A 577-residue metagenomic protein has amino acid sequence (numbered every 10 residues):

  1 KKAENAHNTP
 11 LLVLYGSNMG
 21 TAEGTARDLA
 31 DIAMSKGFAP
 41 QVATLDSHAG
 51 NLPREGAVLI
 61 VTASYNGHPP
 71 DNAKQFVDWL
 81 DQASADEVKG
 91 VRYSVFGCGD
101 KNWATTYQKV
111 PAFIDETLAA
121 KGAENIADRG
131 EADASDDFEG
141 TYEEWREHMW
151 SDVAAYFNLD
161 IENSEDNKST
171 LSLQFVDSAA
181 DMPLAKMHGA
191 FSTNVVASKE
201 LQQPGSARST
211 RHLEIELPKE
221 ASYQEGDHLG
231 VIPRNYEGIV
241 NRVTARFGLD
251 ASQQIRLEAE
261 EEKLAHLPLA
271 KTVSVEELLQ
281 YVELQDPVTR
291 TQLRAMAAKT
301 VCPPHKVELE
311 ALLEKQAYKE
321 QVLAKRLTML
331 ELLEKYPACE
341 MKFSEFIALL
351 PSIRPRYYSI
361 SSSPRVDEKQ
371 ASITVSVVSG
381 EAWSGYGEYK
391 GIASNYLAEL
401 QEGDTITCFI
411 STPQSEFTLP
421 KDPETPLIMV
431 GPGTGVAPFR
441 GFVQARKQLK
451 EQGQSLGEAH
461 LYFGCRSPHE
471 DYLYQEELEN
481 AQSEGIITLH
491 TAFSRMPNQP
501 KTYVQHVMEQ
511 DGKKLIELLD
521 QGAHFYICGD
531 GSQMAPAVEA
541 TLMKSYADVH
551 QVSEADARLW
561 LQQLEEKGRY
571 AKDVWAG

Functional and structural regions predicted by a protein language model:
K1-G577: FNR-like FAD-binding dehydrogenase module
